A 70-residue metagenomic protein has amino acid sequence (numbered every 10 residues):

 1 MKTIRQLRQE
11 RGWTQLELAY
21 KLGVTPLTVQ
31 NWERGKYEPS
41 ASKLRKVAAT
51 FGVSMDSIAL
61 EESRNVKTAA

Functional and structural regions predicted by a protein language model:
K2-K21, K46: Short basic helix-loop element that most often maps to the first helix and adjoining turn of HTH DNA-binding modules
I4, L18-A19, V29-W32, I58: Conserved hydrophobic/aromatic packing and binding residues within compact polymer-binding modules
V24-E38: Recognition helix of helix-turn-helix/homeodomain-like DNA-binding domains that insert into the DNA major groove
N31, S42, A49, S57-A70: Short, charged recognition helix plus adjacent turn of helix-turn-helix-like nucleic-acid-binding domains
